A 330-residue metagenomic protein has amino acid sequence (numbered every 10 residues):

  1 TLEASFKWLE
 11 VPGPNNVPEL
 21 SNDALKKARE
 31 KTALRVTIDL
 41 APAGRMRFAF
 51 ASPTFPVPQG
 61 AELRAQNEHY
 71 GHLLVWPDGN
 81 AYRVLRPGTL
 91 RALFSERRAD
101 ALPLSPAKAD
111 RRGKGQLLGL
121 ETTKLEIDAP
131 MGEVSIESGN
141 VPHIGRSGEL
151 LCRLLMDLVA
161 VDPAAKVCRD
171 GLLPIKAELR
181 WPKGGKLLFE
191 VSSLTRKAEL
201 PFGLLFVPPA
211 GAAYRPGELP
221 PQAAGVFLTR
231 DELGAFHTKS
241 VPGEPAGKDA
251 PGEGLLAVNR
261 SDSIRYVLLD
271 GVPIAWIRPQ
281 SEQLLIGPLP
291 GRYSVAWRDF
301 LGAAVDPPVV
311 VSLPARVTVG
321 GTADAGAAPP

Functional and structural regions predicted by a protein language model:
T1-P245: Extended soluble regions of mature proteins
T229-P330: Short loop/turn and low-complexity linker motifs enriched in small/turn-promoting residues
